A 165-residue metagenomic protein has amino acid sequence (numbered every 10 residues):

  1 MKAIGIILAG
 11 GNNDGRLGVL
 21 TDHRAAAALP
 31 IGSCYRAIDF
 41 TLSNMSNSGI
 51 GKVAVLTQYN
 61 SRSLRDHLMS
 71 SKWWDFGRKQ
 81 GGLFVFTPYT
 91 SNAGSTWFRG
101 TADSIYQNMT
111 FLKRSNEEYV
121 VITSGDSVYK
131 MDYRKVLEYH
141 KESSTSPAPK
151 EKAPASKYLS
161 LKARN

Functional and structural regions predicted by a protein language model:
M1-N165: Unchanged
